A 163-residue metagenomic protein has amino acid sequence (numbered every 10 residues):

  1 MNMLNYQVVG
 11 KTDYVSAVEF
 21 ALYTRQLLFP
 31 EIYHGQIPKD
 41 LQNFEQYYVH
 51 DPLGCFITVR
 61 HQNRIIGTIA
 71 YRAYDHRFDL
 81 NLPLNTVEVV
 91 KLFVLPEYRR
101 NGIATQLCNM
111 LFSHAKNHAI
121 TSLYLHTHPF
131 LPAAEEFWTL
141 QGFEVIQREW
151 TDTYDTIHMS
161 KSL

Functional and structural regions predicted by a protein language model:
N2-Y6: Extreme N-terminal starter segment of soluble prokaryotic enzymes
V8-V90, L95, C108-M110, H114 (+2 more regions): Acetyl-CoA-dependent GNAT
Y23-T24, N85-V87, T121-L163: C-terminal "cap" of GNAT-fold acetyltransferases
T68, T105, T127: Ser/Thr-centric signal marking residues that sit in or immediately flank functional binding/regulatory motifs
L95-E97, N101, P129: Active-site acidic-Proline motif in GNAT/NAT acetyltransferases
N101, T105, N109: Residues forming the Rossmann-fold NAD(P)(H) cofactor-binding site
C108, A115-H126: Conserved GNAT acetyl-CoA-binding A-motif
